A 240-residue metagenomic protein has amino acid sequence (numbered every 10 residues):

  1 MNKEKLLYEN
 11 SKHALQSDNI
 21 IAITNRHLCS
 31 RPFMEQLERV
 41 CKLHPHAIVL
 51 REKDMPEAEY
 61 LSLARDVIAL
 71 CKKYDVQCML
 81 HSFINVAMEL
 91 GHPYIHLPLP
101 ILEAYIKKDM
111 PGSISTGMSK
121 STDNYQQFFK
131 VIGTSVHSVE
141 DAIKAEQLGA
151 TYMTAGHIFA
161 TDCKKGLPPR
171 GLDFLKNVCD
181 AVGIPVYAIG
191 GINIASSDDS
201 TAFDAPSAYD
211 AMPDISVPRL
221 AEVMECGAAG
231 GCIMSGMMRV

Functional and structural regions predicted by a protein language model:
M1-E35, P111: N-terminal amphipathic alpha-helix/helix-capping segment at the start of soluble metabolic enzymes
L6, H13, A104-K130, I194-P218: Intrinsically disordered, low-complexity terminal tails and inter-domain linkers enriched for S/T/G/P/D/E
D18-T24, I48-L50, C78-L80, I95-L97 (+4 more regions): Hydrophobic faces of well-ordered beta-strands that scaffold small-molecule active sites in alpha/beta enzyme cores
A22, I48, A87, A145 (+4 more regions): Conserved, mostly hydrophobic/aromatic
A47-G112, N124: N-terminal active-site wall of soluble small-molecule enzyme domains
L61-M79, K107-K108, N124-S138, P168-N193: Alpha-helix-loop-beta-strand connector modules within alpha/beta enzyme cores
C78-P93, H137-L148, A181-A188, I192-F203 (+1 more regions): Catalytic cores of alpha/beta
L99-I106, T154-G166, G191-I194, P213-V240: Glycine-rich phosphate-binding active-site loops on the catalytic face of alpha/beta enzymes
